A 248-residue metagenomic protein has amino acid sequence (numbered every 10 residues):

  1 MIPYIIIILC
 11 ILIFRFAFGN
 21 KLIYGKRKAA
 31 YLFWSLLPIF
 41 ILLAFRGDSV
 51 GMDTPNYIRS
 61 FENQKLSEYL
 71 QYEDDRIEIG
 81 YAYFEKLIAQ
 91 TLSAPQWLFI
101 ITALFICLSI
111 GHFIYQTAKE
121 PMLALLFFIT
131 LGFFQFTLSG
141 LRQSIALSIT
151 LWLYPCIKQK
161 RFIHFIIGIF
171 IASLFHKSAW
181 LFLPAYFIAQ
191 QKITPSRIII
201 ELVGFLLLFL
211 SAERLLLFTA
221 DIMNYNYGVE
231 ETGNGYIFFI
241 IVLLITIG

Functional and structural regions predicted by a protein language model:
M1-I39: Start-transfer (signal-anchor) and selected internal transmembrane alpha helices of multi-pass inner/ER membrane
K26, G111-L131: Transmembrane-helix signature of polytopic, membrane-embedded enzymes that assemble or transfer cell-envelope glycans
P55-I58, Y186-G248: Alpha-helical transmembrane segments and terminal signal-anchor/GPI-anchor hydrophobic tails, characterized by long
P55-L66, L70-S93: Short hydrophobic/aromatic helix or loop-helix immediately within or flanking a transmembrane segment in polytopic
E85-I88, L98-S109: Transmembrane alpha-helices of multi-pass, membrane-embedded glycan-processing enzymes that use lipid-linked
M122-T137, S144-L151, F175: Membrane-embedded helix bundles of polyisoprenyl
F133, H164-I188, F205: Membrane-interface alpha helices of multi-pass inner-membrane proteins
T150-I163: Membrane-interface transmembrane helices that cradle and orient dolichyl/undecaprenyl
